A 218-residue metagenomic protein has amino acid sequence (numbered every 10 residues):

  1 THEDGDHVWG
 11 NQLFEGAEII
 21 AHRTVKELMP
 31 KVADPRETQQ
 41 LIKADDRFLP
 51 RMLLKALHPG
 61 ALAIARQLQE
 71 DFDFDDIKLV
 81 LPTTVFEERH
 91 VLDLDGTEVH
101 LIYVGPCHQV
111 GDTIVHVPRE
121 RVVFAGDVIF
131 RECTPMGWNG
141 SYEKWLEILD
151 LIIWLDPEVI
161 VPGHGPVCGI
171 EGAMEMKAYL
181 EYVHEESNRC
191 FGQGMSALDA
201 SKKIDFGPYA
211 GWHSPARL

Functional and structural regions predicted by a protein language model:
T1-P82, V91, V110: Active-site HxH/HxHxD metal-binding segment of metal-dependent hydrolases
N11, I42, L146-L149, S201: Extracytoplasmic/secreted envelope proteins and their assembly/folding machinery, especially bacterial periplasmic
A17, T24, G96, P118-E120: Short loop segments at secondary-structure junctions
P35, R51-D71, D75, W154-L155 (+1 more regions): Accessory terminal helices/loops
V91, E98-Y182: Metallo-beta-lactamase
